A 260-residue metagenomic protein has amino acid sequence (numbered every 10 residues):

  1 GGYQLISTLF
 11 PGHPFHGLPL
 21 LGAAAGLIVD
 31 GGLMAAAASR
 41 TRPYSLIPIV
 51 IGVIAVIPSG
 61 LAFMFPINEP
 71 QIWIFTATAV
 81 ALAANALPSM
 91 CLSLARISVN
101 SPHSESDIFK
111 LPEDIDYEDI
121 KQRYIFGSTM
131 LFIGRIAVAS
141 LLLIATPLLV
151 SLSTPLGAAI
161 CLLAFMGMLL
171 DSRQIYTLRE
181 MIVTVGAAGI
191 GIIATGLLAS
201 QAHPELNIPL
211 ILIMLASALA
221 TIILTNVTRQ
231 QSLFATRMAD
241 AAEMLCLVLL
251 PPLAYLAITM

Functional and structural regions predicted by a protein language model:
G1-P11, V29-A38: Long, acidic/polar, low-complexity amphipathic helices and coiled-coil-like
G2-Q4, G52-L61, V185-A199, E243-P252: Small-residue-rich segments of transmembrane alpha-helices in multi-pass membrane proteins, especially helix faces
P11-G31, Y44-T184, G196-A202: Generic multipass alpha-helical transmembrane bundles of integral membrane proteins
G22-G26, I213-A218: Transmembrane alpha-helical segments of multi-pass small-molecule transport proteins
L198-A216: Short alpha-helical packing/oligomerization segments
A218-Q231: Transmembrane alpha-helical segments of integral membrane proteins
R229-V248: Interfacial loop-to-transmembrane junctions
A254-M260: Juxtamembrane boundary at the C-terminal end of a transmembrane helix
